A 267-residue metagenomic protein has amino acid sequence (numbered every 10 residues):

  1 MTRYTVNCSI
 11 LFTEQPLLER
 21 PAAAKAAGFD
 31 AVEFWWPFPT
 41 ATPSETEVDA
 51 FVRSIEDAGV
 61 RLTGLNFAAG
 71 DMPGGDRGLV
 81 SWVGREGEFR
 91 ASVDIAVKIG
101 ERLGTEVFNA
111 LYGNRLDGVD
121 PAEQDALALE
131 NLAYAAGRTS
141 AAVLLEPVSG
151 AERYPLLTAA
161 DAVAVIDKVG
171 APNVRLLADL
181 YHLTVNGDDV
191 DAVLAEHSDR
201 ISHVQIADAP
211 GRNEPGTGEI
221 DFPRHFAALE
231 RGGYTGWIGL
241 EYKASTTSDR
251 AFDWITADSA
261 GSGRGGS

Functional and structural regions predicted by a protein language model:
M1-C8, G64-V80, Y112-R115: N-terminal small/glycine-rich loop or linker at the start of catalytic domains across soluble metabolic enzymes
M1-T5, I10, E14-G28, I95-E106 (+3 more regions): Histidine-acidic metal/acid-base catalytic patches
I10-F12, W36-F38, A68-D71, Y112-L116 (+4 more regions): Active-site-proximal loop/turn and secondary-structure-junction residues that shape catalytic pockets, frequently
E33, G64-N66, N109, L144 (+2 more regions): Conserved beta-strand positions in the central sheet of alpha/beta enzyme cores
E33-E56, Y112-L116, D120, N213: Glycine-rich, proline-tolerant flexible connector loops at the mouths of alpha/beta enzymes
E47-A58, A128-A135, E196, R224-A228: Catalytic-core regions built around general acid/base machinery
I55-F67: Glycine-rich, aromatic-flanked loop segments that form ligand/cofactor-binding clefts across common enzyme folds
E56-D57, D76-R175, R264: Active-site acidic/histidine proton-transfer and metal-coordination neighborhood in alpha/beta enzyme cores
